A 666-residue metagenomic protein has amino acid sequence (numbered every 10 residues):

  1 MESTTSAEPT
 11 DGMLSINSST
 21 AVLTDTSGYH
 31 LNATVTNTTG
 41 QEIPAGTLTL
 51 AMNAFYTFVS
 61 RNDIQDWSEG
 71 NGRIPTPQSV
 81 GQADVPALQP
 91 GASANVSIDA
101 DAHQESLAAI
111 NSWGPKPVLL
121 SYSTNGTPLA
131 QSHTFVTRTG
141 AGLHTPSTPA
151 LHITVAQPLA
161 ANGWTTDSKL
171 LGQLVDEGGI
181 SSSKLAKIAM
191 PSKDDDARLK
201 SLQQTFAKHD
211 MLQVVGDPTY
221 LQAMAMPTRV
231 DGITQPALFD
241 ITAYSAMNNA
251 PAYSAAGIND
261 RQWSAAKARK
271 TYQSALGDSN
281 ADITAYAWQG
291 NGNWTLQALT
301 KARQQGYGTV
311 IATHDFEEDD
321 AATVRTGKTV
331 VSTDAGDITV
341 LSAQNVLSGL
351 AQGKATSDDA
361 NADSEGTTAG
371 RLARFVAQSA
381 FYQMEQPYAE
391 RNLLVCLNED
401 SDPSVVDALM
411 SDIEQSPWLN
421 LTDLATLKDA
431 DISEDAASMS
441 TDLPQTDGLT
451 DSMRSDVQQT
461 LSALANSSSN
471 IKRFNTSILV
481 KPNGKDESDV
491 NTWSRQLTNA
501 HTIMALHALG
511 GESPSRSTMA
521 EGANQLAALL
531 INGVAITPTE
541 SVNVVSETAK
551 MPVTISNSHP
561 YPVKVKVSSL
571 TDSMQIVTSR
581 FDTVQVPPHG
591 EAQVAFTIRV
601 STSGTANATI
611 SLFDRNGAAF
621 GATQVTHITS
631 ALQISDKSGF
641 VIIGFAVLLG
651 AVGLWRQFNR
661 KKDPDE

Functional and structural regions predicted by a protein language model:
M13-M52, N543-P552: Contiguous beta-strand segments within globular domains
M52-P75, T571-F581, N616-A619: Short aromatic-acidic-glycine turn motif
E69-A109, V577-S603: Intrinsically disordered, low-complexity Pro/Gly/Ser/Thr-rich segments with frequent PxxP/GP/PP motifs and embedded
Q104-G142, T602-V641, A646-K662: Terminal connector regions
T127-I233: Active-site beta->alpha N-cap acidic-glycine motif
D194-T284, L296-Q305, V310: Catalytic alpha-helical scaffold of carbohydrate-active enzymes acting on polysaccharides/glycoconjugates
F206, G292-L299, Q304-Y307, D315-F316 (+1 more regions): Catalytic grooves of carbohydrate-active enzymes
N475-D636: Membrane-proximal extracellular "stem/stalk" segments of glycoproteins immediately N-terminal to a transmembrane helix
